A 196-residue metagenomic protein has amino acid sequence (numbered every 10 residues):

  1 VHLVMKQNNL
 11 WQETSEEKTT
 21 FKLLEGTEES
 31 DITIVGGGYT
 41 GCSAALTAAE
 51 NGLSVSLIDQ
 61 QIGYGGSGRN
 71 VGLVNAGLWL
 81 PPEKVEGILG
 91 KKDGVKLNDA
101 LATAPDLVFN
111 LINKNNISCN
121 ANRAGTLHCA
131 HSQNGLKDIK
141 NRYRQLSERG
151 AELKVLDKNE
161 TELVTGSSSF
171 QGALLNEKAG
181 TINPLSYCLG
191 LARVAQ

Functional and structural regions predicted by a protein language model:
V1-I32, E50: Extreme N-terminal leader/targeting segments of oxidoreductases
E28-L57: N-terminal Rossmann-like FAD-binding beta1-loop-alpha1 element of flavoenzymes
D31, G68-E83: Short coil-to-beta-strand
A49-V71: Glycine-rich FAD pyrophosphate-binding loop
G77-N159: Dinucleotide-binding Rossmann-like beta1-alpha1 core, especially the glycine-rich loop that anchors the ADP
K137-D138, R144-S147, S169-Q196: Helical element adjacent to the flavin cofactor pocket in flavoenzyme catalytic cores
K158-S167: A conserved short coil-to-beta-strand element within the FAD-binding core of flavoproteins
